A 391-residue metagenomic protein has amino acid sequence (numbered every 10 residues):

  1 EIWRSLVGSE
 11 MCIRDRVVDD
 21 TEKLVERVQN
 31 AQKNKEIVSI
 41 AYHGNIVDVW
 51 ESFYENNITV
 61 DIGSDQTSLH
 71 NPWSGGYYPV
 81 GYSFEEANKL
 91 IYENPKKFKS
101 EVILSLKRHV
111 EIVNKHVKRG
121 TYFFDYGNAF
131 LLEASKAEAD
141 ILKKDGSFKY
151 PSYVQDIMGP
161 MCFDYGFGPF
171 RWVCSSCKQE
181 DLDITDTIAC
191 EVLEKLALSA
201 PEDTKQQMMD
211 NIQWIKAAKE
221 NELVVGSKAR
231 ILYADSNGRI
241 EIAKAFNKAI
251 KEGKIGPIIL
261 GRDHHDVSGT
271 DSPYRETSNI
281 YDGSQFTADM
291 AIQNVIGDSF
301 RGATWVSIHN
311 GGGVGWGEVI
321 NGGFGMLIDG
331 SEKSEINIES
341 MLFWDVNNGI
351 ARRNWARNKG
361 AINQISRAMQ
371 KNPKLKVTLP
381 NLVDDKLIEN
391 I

Functional and structural regions predicted by a protein language model:
E1-G8, C12-I13: Single conserved hydrophobic/aromatic residue that forms the stacking wall/gate of nucleotide- or nucleobase-binding
E1-I2, F53, I296: Short, flexible, glycine/charge-rich loop motifs used to bind or transfer phosphoryl groups or to couple energy/partner
R14-V25, A41-H43: Short acidic-hydrophobic, aromatic-tinged amphipathic segments that line or gate anion-handling sites
T21, V28-N34: Extended charged low-complexity segments that act as oligomerization/scaffolding linkers
E26-N30, S52-E55: Short amphipathic alpha-helix with an adjacent loop that forms part of the alpha/beta core around
Q32-E36, S227-A229: Short, surface-exposed connector motifs at secondary-structure boundaries
I40-I58: Extended catalytic-interface subdomain
Y42-I46, I62-G322, M326-I391: Ligand/cofactor-recognition surfaces for anionic moieties
